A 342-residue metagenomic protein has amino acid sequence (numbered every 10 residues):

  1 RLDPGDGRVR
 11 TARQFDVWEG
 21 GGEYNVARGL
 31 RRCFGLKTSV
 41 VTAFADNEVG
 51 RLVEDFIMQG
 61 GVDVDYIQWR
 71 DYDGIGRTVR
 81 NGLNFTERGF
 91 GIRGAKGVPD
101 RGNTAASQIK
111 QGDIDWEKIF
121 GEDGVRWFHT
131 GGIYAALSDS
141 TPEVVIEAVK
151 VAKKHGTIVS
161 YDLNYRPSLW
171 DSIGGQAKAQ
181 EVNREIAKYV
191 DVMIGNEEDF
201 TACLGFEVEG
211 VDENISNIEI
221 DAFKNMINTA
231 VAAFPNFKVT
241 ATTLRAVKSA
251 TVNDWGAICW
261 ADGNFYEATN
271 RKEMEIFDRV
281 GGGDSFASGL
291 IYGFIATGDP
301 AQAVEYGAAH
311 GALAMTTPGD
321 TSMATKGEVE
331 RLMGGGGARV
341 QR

Functional and structural regions predicted by a protein language model:
R1-V9: Positively charged, low-complexity intrinsically disordered leader regions
Q14-Y24, T42-D46, Q68-T78, D278-G282 (+1 more regions): Active-site nucleophile and cofactor-binding loops and adjacent substrate-binding regions of central metabolic enzymes
W18, N25-K37, Q59, G293-A296: Alpha-helix C-terminal capping segments
K37-G132, V329-R342: Conserved N-terminal subdomain of the carbohydrate kinase-like
T38, V64, V159-Y161, I194: Hydrophobic beta-strand scaffold residues
K153-I158, F234-K238: A short helix->loop->beta-strand "cap" motif at the edges of active sites that frequently abuts
R166-G263: Conserved phosphate/ATP/ADP-binding segment of small-molecule kinases
A250, Y266-G336: Conserved post-catalytic alpha-helical subdomain immediately downstream of the catalytic base and nucleotide-binding
